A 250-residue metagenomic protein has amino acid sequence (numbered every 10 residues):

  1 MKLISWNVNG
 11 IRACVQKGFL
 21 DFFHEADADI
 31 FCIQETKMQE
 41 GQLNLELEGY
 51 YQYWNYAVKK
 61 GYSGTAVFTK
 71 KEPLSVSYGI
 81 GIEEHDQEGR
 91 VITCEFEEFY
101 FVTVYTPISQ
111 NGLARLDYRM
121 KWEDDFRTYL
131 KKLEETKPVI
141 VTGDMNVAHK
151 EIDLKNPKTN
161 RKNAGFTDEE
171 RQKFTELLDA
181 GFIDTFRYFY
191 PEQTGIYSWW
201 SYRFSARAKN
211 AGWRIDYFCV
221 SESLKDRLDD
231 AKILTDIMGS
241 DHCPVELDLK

Functional and structural regions predicted by a protein language model:
M1-L47, A57, Y62, L177: N-terminal, active-site-proximal structural segment of metallo-dependent hydrolase catalytic domains
M1-N9, E98-Q110, T142: Active-site-proximal beta-strand elements of phosphoester/diester hydrolases
N7, F23-G41, F101, L130-E151 (+4 more regions): Active-site beta-strand/loop signature of hydrolases that rely on acidic residues for catalysis
K37, Q42-S109: Structured beta-strand-rich core segments of catalytic domains in phosphoester-bond hydrolases
Y51, D125-A211, I215: Metal-dependent phosphoesterases centered on the DNase I-like endonuclease/exonuclease/phosphatase
K60-S75, I196, F204-D226: Conserved beta strand-loop-helix elements of the APE1-like EEP
G81-I82, P107-E123, K158-K162: Surface-exposed cleft-lining segments at the edges of enzyme active sites
K232-K250: Surface polyanion/phosphate-binding segment centered on an Asp-His-Pro turn
